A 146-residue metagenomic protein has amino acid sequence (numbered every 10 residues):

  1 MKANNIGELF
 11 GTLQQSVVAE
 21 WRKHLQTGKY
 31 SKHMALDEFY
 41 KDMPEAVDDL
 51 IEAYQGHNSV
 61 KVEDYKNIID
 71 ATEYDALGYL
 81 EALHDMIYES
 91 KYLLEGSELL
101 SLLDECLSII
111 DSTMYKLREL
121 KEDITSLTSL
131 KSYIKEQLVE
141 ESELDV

Functional and structural regions predicted by a protein language model:
M1-E8, I87, E98-E105, E122-V146: Charge-dense, intrinsically disordered terminal/linker segments
K2-F10, S16, A76: Disorder-to-helix initiation segments
G7-F10, D37, P44, D104: Short amphipathic alpha-helical segments with heptad-repeat character
L9-L25, L50-A53, H84-S90, I110-K121: Long, well-ordered alpha-helical segments
T12, P44-E45, L94-G96, I124 (+1 more regions): Extracellular secretory-pathway ectodomains and N-terminal mature segments of eukaryotic proteins
Q15-E38, L94: Helix-loop segments that flank and shape redox-cofactor active sites
H33-V62: Conserved alpha-helical segments that form or flank metal/cofactor-binding pockets of metalloenzymes
Y65-R118: Acidic/histidine-rich alpha-helical segments that form the ligand environment of transition-metal centers
